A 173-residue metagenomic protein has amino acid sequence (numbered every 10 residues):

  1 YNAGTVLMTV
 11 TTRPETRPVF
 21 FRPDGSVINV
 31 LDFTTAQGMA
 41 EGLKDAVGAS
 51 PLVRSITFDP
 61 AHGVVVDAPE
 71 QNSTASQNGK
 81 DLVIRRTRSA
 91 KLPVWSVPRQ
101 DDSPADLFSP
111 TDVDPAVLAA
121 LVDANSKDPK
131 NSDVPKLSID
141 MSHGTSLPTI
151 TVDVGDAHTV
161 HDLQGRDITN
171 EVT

Functional and structural regions predicted by a protein language model:
Y1-L7, R13-A90: Extracytoplasmic beta-rich ectodomain segments of secreted or membrane-anchored proteins
T5-M8, L43, S138-I139, L147-P148: Intrinsically disordered, low-complexity segments enriched in polar/charged residues with Gly/Pro, especially when
M8, F20-D32, K91-F108, N170-T173: Intrinsic disorder/low-complexity detector
T11-P14, A68-N72, S142-G144, D153-A157: Short, flexible beta-strand-to-coil junctions
F21-L31, A120, A124, D128-T173: Extracellularly exposed regions in secreted/surface proteins, prominently low-complexity, repeat-rich
R54, S109, P135-S138: Repeated scaffold domains used in trafficking and secretory/extracellular systems, primarily beta-propellers
L92-D133: Long, charged/polar, surface-exposed segments that mediate recognition or autoinhibition
